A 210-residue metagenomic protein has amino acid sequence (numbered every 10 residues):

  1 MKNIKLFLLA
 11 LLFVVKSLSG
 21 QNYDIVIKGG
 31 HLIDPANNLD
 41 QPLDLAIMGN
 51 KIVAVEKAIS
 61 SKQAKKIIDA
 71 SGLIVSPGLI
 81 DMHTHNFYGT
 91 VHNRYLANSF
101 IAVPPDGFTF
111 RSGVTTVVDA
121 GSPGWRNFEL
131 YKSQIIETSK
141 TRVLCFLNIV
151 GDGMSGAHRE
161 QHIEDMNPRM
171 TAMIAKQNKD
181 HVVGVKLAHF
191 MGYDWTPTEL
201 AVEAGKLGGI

Functional and structural regions predicted by a protein language model:
M1-Q21: Bacterial Sec-dependent N-terminal signal peptides
N22-I25, L32-G78: Histidine-rich, glycine-flanked metal-binding segment
A54, T116, H181-G184: Residues at the N-termini of beta-strands
I67-E137: Metal-associated gating/positioning segment near the N- to mid-region
D81, T109, F146-G156, H181-V182: Gly-rich Lys/Arg/Thr-decorated short loops/hinges at beta-loop-alpha junctions or inter-strand turns that position
N98-G107, E164-A175: Short, acidic/polar
V117-T171: Mid-domain alpha/beta scaffold segments of enzyme catalytic cores
M166-I210: Histidine/acidic residue-rich metal-binding segments in metalloenzymes
